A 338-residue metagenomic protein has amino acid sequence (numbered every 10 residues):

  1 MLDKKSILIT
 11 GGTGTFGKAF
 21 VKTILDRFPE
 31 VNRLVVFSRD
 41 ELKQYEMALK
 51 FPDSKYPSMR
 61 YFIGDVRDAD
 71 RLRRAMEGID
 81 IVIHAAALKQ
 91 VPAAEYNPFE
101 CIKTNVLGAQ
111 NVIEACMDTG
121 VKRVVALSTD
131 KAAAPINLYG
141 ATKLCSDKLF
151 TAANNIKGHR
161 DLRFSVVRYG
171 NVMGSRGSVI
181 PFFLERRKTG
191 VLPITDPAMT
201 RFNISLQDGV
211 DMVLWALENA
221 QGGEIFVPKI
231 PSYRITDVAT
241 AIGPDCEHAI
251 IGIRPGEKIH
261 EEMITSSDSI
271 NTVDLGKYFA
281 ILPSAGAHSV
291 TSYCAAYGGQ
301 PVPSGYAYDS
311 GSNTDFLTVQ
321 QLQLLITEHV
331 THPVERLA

Functional and structural regions predicted by a protein language model:
M1-K5, D118, K148, A152-A338: Strand-loop microenvironment adjacent to phosphate/nucleotide-handling motifs in alpha/beta enzyme folds
K5-D26: N-terminal Rossmann NAD(P)H-binding glycine-rich loop of SDR-like oxidoreductase domains
T10, M76-A85, A126: Rossmann-fold scaffold of SDR-type NAD(P)-dependent oxidoreductases
T23-R33, G120: Conserved S-adenosyl-L-methionine
P29-K43: Conserved glycine-rich Rossmann-like NAD(P)H-binding loop of the short-chain dehydrogenase/reductase
S38, F62-I63, K103, D196 (+1 more regions): Conserved residues in the N-terminal Rossmann fold of short-chain dehydrogenase/reductase
R60-I81: Conserved Rossmann-fold cofactor-binding substructure of NAD(P)-dependent oxidoreductases
H84, L88-L144, K148, A152: Conserved Rossmann-fold NAD(P)-dependent oxidoreductase catalytic core, especially the SDR/UDP-sugar
